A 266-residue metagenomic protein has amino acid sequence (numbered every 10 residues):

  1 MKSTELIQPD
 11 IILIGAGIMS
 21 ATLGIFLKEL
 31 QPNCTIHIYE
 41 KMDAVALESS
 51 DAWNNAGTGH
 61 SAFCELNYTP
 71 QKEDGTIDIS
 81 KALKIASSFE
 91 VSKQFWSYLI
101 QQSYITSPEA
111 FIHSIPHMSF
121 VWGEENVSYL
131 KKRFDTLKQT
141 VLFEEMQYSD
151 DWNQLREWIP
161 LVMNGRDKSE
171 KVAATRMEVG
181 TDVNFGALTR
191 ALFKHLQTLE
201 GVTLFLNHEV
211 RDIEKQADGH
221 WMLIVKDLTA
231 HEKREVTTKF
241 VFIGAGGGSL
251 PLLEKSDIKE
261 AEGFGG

Functional and structural regions predicted by a protein language model:
S3-M19, H37: Beta1/beta-strand and adjacent pyrophosphate-binding region of the FAD-binding site in flavoprotein oxidoreductases
A16, F63, A245-G246: Glycine-rich, N-terminal phosphate-binding loop of Rossmann-like dinucleotide-binding domains
M19, A44, G248: Conserved Rossmann-like nucleotide-cofactor binding loop
K28-A52: Glycine-rich FAD pyrophosphate-binding loop
G57-E157: Dinucleotide-binding Rossmann-like beta1-alpha1 core, especially the glycine-rich loop that anchors the ADP
S61-F63, D257-G266: Central beta-strand plus flanking loop segment that forms part of the substrate or channel wall within the catalytic
V172-F240, G244-G248: Helical element adjacent to the flavin cofactor pocket in flavoenzyme catalytic cores
I243-K259: Flavin (primarily FAD) binding-site architecture
